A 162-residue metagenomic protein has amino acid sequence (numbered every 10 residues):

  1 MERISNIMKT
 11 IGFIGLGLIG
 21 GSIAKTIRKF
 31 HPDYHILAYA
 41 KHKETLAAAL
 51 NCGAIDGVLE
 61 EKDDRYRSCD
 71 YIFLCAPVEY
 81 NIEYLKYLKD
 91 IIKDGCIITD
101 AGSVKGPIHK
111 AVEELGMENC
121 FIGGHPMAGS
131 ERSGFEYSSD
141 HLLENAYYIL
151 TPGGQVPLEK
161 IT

Functional and structural regions predicted by a protein language model:
E2-Y66, Y71: NAD(P)+-binding Rossmann beta1-loop-alpha1 motif at the extreme N-terminus of oxidoreductases
L37-Y39, L59, T99, I122 (+1 more regions): Hydrophobic/aromatic beta-strand patches that form the interior of the parallel beta-sheet core in alpha/beta enzyme
K41-H42, A76, A101: Short beta->alpha hinge that forms the Motif I/post-I loop of the SAM-binding pocket
I55, C69, G95, N145-A146: Short, well-ordered alpha-helix to beta-strand connector turns
D63-I92, C96-I97: Rossmann-like NAD(P)-binding element
Y87-S130, E136: Glycine/small-residue-rich loop that forms an oxyanion/phosphate-binding "nest" at active or ligand-binding sites
L115-T162: Rossmann-fold dinucleotide-binding core
